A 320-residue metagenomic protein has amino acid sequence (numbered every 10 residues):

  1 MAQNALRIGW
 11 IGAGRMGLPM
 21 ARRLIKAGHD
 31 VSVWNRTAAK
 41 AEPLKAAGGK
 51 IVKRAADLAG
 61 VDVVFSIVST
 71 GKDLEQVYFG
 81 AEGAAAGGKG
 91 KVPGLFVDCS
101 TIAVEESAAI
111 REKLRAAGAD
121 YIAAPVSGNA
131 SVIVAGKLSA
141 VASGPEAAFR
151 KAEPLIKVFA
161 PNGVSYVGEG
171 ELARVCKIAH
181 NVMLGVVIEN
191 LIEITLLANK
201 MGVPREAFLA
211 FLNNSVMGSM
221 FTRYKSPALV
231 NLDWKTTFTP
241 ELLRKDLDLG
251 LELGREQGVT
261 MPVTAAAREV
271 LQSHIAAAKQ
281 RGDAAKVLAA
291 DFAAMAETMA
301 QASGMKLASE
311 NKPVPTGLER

Functional and structural regions predicted by a protein language model:
M1-S66, L95, A130, G163: NAD(P)+-binding Rossmann beta1-loop-alpha1 motif at the extreme N-terminus of oxidoreductases
A55-D120: Rossmann-fold NAD(P) dinucleotide-binding segment
T101-G185: Rossmann-fold dinucleotide-binding core
E171-T298: Helical "substrate-binding/catalytic lid" subdomain of Rossmann-like NAD(P)-dependent dehydrogenases/reductases
P315-R320: ATP-dependent carboxylate/acyl-activation modules
